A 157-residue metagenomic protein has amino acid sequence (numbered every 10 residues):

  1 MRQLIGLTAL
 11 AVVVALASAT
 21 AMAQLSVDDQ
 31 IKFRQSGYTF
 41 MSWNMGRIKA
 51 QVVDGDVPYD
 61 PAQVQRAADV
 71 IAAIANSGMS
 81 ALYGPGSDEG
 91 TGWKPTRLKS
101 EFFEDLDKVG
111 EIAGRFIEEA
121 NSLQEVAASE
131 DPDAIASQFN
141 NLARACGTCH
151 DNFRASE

Functional and structural regions predicted by a protein language model:
M1-A9: Bacterial N-terminal signal peptides that target proteins for export
V13-T20: N-terminal signal peptide c-region/cleavage motif recognized by signal peptidases
M22-Q24: Boundary of Sec targeting at the N-terminus
D28-Q65, D69-E157: Sequence context surrounding c-type heme c attachment/ligation sites in exported
